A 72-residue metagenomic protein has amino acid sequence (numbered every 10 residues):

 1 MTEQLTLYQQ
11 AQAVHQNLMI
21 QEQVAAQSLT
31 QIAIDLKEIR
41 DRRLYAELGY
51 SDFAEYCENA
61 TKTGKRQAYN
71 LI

Functional and structural regions predicted by a protein language model:
M1-Q31: Short, charged, low-complexity amphipathic alpha-helix
Q23-I72: Short, Lys/Arg-enriched phosphate-binding patches
